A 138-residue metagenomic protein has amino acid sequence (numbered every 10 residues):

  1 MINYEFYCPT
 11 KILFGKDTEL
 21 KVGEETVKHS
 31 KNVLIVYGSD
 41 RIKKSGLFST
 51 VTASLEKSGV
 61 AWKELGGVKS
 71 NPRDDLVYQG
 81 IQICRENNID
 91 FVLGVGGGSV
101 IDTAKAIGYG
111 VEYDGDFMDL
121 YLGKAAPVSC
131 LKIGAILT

Functional and structural regions predicted by a protein language model:
M1-F91: ATP/NTP phosphate-donor binding region
D75-T138: Glycine/threonine-rich beta-strand-loop-alpha-helix active-site module that forms ligand/phosphate-binding
